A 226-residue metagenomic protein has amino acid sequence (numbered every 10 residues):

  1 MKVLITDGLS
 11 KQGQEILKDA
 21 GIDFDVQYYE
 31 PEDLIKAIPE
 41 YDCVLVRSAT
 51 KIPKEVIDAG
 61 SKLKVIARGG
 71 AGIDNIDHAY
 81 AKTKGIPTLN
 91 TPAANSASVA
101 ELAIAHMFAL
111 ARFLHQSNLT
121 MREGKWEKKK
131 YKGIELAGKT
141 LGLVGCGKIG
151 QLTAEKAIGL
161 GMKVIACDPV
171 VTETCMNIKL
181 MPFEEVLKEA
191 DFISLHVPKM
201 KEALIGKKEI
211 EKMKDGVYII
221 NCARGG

Functional and structural regions predicted by a protein language model:
M1-L89, V186-K188, L195, G206 (+1 more regions): An N-terminal-biased, well-structured beta-alpha scaffold segment characteristic of Rossmann-like dinucleotide-binding
K2, T140-G142, K163, D191 (+1 more regions): Structural signature of beta-strand start/N-cap positions in the alpha/beta core of ABC transporter nucleotide-binding
K2-L4, A20-D25, S96-S98, R112 (+4 more regions): Structural/interface elements that position substrates and couple domains in central-metabolism enzymes
D7, P92, A223: Active-site beta-alpha turn of Rossmann-fold NAD(P)-dependent dehydrogenases/reductases
K51-I57, P169-G226: Rossmann-like adenosine-cofactor binding region
L63, A137-T140, K207, G216: Phosphate-coordination loops involved in phosphoryl transfer and adenosine-cofactor binding
K84-I86, P92-T140, L152-E155, G159: Phosphate-binding beta-alpha-beta segment of Rossmann-like dinucleotide-binding domains, i.e., the NAD(P)
C146-G147: Glycine-rich Rossmann-fold phosphate-binding loop(s) that bind the pyrophosphate of adenine dinucleotide cofactors
